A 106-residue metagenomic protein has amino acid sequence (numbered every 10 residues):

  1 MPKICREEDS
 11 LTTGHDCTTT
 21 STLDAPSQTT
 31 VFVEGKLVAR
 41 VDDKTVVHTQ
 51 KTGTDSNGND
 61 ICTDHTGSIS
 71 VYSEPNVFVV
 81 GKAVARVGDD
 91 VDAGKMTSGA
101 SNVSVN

Functional and structural regions predicted by a protein language model:
P2-N106: Intrinsically disordered, low-complexity proline/glycine-rich segments
